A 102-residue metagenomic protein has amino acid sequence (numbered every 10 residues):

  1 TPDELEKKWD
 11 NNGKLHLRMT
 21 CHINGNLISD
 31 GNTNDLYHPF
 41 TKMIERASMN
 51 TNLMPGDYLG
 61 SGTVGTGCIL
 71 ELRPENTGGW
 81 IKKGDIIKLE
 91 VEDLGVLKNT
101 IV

Functional and structural regions predicted by a protein language model:
T1-V102: Catalytic-pocket segment enriched in acidic/His residues
